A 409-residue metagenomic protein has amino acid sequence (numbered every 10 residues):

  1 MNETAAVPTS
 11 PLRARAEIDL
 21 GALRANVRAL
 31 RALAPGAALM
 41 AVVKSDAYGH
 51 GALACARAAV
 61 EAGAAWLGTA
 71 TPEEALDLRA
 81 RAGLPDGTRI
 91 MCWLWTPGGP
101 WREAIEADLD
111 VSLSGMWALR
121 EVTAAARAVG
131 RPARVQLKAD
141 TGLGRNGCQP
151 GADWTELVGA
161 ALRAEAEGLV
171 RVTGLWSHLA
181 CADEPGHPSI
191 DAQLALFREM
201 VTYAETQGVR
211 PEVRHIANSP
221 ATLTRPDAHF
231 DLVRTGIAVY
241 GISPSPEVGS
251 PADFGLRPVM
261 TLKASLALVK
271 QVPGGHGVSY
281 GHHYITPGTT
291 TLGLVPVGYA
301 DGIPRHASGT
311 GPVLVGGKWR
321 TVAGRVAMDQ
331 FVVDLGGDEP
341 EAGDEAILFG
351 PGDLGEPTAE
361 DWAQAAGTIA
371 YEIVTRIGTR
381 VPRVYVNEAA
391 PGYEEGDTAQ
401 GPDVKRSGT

Functional and structural regions predicted by a protein language model:
M1-R28, A32, E74, S114-E121 (+2 more regions): Active-site anion/phosphate-binding pocket segments in diverse small-molecule metabolic enzymes
S10, A14-E17, R24, A37-H215: Active-site-proximal beta-alpha core segment in soluble small-molecule metabolic enzymes
